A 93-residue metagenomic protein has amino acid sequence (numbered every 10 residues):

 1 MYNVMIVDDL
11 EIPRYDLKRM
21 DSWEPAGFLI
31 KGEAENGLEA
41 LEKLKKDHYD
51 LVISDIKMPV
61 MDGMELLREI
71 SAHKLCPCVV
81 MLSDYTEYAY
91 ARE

Functional and structural regions predicted by a protein language model:
M1-Y2, H48-D50, K74-C78: His-Asp phosphorelay/catalytic-motif detector in bacterial-type signaling
D8, D55: Active-site residues of response regulator receiver
L10-G32, K46: Two-component/phosphorelay signaling modules centered on CheY-like receiver
E33-L51: Acidic, metal-coordinating helix/loop segments flanking the phosphotransfer/catalytic sites of two-component signaling
N36-E39, D62-E65, S83-T86: Acidic catalytic/metal-coordinating carboxylates
E42, M64-L75: Short amphipathic alpha-helix used as the core "switch/output" element in two-component signaling
M58: Receiver (REC) domain active-site loop signature in two-component systems and cognate sites in sensor histidine kinases
